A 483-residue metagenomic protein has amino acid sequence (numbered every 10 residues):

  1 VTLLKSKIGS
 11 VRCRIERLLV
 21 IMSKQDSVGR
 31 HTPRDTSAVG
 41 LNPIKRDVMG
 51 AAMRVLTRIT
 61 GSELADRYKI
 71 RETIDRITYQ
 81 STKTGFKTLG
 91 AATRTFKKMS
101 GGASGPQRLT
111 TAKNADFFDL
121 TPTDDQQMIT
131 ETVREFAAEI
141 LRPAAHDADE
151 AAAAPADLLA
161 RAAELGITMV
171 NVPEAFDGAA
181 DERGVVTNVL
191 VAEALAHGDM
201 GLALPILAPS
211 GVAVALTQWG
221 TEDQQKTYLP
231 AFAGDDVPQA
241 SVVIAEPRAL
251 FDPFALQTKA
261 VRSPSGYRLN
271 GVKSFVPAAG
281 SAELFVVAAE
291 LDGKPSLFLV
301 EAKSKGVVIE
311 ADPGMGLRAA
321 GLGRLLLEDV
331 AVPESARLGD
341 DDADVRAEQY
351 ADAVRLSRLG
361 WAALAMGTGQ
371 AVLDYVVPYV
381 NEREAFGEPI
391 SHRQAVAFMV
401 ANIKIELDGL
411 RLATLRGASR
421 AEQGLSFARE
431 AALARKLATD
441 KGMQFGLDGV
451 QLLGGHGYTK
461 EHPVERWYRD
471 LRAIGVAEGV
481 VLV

Functional and structural regions predicted by a protein language model:
K24-R108, V191, G211, L453-V483: Glycine-rich phosphate/cofactor-binding loops in nucleotide/flavin-utilizing enzymes
G102-P106, R134, E164-D236, A278-L284 (+2 more regions): Internal helix-loop-helix
P106-P122: Short, contiguous pre-domain boundary segments
P122, I309-G409, I474: Glycine-rich beta->alpha junctions and the first turn(s) of the following alpha-helix
R142-E150, V377, N381-E388, K404-L437 (+1 more regions): C-terminal helix-coil-helix/basic helical segment that borders enzyme active sites and/or dimer interfaces and provides
D235-A245: A short, Trp-centered hydrophobic/proline-enriched beta-strand micro-motif
N270-E310: A short core secondary-structure module
